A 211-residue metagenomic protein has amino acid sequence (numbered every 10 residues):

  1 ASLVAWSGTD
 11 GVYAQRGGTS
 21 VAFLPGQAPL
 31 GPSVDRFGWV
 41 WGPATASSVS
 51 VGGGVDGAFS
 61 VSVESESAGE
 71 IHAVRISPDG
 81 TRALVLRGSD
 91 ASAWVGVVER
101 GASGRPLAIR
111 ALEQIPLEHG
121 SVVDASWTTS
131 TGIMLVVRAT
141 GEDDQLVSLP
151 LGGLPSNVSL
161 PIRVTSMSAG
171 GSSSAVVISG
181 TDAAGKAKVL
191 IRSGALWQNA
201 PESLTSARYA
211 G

Functional and structural regions predicted by a protein language model:
A1-A14, G18-T19, V34, G38 (+2 more regions): An edge-strand/N-cap motif at the start of beta-rich repeat modules
A1-S2, W6, L30-W41, V74-R82 (+3 more regions): Blade-terminus and WD-like Trp-Asp/Gly-His loop motifs, strongest in beta-propeller folds
S7, Q15, G42-A44, L86 (+2 more regions): Residue-level marker for isolated small/hydroxyl-bearing positions within beta-strands of beta-sheet-rich domains
D10-A14, A46-G52, D90-V97, G141-V147 (+1 more regions): Structural motif
R16-T19, G53-G57, E99-S103, L149-G153 (+1 more regions): Short loop/turn segments that connect beta-strands within beta-propeller blades
F23-Q27, V63-A68, E113-H119, V158-I162 (+1 more regions): Surface loop/turn motifs at the tips and blade-to-blade linkers of beta-strand repeat domains
G101-R110, L204-A207: Acidic Ser/Thr/Pro-rich low-complexity disordered segments that often serve as glycosylated linkers/stalks around
G171, A184-G211: Hydrophilic extracytoplasmic domains
